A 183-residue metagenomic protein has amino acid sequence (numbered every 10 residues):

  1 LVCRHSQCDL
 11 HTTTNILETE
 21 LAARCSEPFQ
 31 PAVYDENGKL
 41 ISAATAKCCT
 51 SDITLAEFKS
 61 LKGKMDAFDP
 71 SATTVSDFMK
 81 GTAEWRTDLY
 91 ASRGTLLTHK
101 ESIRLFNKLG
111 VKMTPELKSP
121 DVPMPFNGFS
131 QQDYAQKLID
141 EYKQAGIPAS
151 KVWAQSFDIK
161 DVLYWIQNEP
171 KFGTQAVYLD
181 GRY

Functional and structural regions predicted by a protein language model:
V2-C8, T12-T13: N-terminal pre-triad scaffold of radical SAM enzymes
H11-L163, Q167, K171-Y183: Metal-dependent phosphodiesterase/phospholipase catalytic core, i.e., the His/Asp/Glu-rich active-site region
